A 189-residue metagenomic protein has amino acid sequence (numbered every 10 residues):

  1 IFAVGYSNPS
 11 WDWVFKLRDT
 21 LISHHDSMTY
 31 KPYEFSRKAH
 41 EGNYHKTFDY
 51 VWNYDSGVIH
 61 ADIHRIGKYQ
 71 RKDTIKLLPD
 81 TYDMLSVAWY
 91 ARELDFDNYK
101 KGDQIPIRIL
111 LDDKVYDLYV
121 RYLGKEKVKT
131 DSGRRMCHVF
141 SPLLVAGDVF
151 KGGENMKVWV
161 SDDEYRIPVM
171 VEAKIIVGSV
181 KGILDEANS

Functional and structural regions predicted by a protein language model:
I1-Y54, D95-S189: Acidic, serine/threonine-rich low-complexity disordered tracts
F48-L94: Hydrophobic, well-structured mid-protein blocks that either form specific transmembrane helices
